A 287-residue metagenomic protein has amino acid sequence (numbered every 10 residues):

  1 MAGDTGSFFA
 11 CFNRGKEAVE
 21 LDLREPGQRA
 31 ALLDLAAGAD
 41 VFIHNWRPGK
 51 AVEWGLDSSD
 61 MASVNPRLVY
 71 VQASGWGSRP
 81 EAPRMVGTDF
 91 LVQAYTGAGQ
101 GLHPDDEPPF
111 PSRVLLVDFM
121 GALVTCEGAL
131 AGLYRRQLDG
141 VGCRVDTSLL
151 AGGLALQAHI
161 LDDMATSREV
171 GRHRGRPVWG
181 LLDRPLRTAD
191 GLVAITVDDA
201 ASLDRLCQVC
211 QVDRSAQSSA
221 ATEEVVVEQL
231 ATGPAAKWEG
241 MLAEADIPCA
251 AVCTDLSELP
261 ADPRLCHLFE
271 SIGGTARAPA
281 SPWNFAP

Functional and structural regions predicted by a protein language model:
M1-L138: N-terminal helix-loop segment corresponding to the beta1-alpha1 unit of nucleotide/adenylate-binding folds
S7, G153-L156: Substrate-binding strand-loop-helix patch in Rossmann-like NAD(P)-dependent oxidoreductase/epimerase domains
V19, V145-T147, C249-A250: Generic structural signal for residues in well-ordered beta-strands
D22, H44, T147-L150, I195-V197: Active-site-adjacent beta-strand anchor residues
G38, N45, M61-V71, A155-P287: Acyl-CoA thioester-binding alpha/beta core of soluble enzymes
V52, R79, G153, S257-L259: Short secondary-structure capping/turn micro-motifs that flank functional sites
S78, D106-L115, Q137-G153, G171-V178: Conserved Rossmann-fold dehydrogenase catalytic segment
A122-G142, H159-T166, C207-D213: Oxidoreductase and adenylate-handling cofactor-binding alpha/beta cores
